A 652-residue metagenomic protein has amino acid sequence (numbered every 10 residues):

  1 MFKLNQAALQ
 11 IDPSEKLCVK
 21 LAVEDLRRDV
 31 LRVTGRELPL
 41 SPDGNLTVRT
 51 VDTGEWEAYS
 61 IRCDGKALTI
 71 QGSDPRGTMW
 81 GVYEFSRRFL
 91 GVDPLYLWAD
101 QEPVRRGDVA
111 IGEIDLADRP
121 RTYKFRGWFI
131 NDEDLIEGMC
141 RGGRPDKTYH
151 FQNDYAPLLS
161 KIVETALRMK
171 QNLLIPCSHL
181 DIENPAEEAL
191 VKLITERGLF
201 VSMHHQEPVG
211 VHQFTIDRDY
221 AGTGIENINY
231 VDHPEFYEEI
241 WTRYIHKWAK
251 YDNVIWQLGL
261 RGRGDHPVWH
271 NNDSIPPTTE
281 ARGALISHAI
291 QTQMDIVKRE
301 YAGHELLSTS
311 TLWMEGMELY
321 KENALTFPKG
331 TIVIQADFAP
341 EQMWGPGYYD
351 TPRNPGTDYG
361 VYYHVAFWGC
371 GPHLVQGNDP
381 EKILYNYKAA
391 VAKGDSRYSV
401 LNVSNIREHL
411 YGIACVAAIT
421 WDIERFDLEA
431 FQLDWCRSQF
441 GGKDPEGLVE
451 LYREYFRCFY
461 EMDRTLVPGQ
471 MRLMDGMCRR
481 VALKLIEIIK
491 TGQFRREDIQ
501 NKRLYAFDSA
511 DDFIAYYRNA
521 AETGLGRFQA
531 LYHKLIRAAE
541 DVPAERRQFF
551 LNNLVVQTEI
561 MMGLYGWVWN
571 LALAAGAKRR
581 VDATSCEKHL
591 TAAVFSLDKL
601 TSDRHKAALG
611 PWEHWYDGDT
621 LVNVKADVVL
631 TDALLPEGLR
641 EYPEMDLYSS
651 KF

Functional and structural regions predicted by a protein language model:
M1-R121: Contiguous, structured surface segment used for ligand recognition
E15, T34, Q101, T122 (+5 more regions): Aromatic-lined carbohydrate-binding surfaces of glycoside hydrolases
D25-R36, F85-V92, T165, C177 (+5 more regions): Structured segments of extracytoplasmic/periplasmic soluble domains in secreted or envelope-associated proteins
T47-D93, P157, K161, T165 (+5 more regions): Intrinsic-disorder/low-complexity accessory segments
K66-L68, R126, T331, Y359: Residue-level detector of short, conserved catalytic/binding motifs and their immediate flanks
L68-G72, V201, V361: Short hydrophobic-aromatic micro-motifs
I114-A117, I216, P277, Q291-F652: Substrate-binding groove of N-acetylhexosamine-processing glycoside hydrolases
